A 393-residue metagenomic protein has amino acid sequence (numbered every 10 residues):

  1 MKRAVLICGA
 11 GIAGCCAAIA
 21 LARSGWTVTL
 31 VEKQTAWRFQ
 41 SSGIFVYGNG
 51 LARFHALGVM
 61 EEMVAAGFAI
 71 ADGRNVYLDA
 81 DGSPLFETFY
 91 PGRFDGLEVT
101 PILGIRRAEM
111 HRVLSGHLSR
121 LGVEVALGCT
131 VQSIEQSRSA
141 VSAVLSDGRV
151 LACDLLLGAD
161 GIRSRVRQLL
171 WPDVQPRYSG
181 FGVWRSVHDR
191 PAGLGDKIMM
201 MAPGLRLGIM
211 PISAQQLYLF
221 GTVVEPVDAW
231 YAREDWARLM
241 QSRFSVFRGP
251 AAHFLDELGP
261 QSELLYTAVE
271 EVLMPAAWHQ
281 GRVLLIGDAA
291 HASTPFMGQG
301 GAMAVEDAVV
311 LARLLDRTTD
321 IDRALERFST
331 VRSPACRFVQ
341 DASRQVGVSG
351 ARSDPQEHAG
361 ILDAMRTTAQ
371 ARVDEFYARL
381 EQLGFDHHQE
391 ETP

Functional and structural regions predicted by a protein language model:
M1-R3, A65, N75-Y77, D81-G82 (+3 more regions): C-terminal helical "tail/cap" subdomain of flavin- and related membrane-associated enzymes
M1-V5, A22, N49-R190, D228-A237 (+1 more regions): Conserved N-terminal helical subregion
L6-T27, V31-Q34, L157-G158, M240 (+1 more regions): Conserved mid-domain beta->alpha element of the FAD-binding
A36-A52: Conserved N-terminal glycine-rich FAD pyrophosphate-binding loop of Rossmann-like flavoproteins
W37-R38, R165-V166, A292-T294: Catalytic P-loop NTPase motifs of RecA-like helicase/translocase cores
R163-S164, V183-R185, L205-G208, A290-H291: Histidine-centered metal-chelating micro-motifs
P176-S179, L194-D196, G249-T267: A short coil-to-beta-strand element that immediately follows conserved catalytic motifs
D196-A229, R233, A237, Q241-G249 (+1 more regions): Active-site substrate-recognition segment that forms the wall of the catalytic cavity or substrate channel
